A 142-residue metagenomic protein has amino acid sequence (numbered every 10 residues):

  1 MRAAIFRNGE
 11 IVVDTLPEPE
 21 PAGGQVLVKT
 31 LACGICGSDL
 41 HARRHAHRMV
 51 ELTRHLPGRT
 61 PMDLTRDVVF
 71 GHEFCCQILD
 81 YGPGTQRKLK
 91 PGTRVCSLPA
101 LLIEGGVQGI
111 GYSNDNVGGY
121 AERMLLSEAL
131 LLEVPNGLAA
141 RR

Functional and structural regions predicted by a protein language model:
M1-A4: Short structural boundary motif marking the start of a folded domain
F6, R43, L79-Y81, L126: Short beta-strand-to-turn element immediately C-terminal to the catalytic PLP-Schiff-base lysine in fold type I
N8-V13, R59-T60, N114: Short gly/ser/thr-rich secondary-structure transition/capping motifs
V13-T15, R123: Well-ordered beta-strand positions in beta-sheet-rich domains
P17-C33, R48-L101, L130, P135: Glycine-rich beta-strand-centered segment in the early N-terminal region that forms part of a ligand/cofactor-binding
C36: Short cysteine clusters
H41-M49: Short Gly/aromatic-enriched secondary-structure transition segments
T60-D67, L98-R142: NAD(P)H dinucleotide-binding glycine-rich loop of Rossmann-like/cofactor-binding domains, especially the beta1-alpha1
